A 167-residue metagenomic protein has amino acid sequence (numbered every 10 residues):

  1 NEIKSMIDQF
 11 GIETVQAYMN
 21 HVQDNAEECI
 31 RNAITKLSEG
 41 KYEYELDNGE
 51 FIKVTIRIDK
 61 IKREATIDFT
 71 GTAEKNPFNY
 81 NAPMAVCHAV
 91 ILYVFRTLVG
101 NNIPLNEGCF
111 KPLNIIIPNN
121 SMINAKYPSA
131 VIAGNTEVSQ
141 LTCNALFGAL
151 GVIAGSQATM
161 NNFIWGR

Functional and structural regions predicted by a protein language model:
N1-C29, A145, L150: N-terminal leader/propeptide and maturation segments of large enzyme subunits in energy/redox metabolism and hydrolases
K4-A17, F69-A82, A125-I132: Glycine- and acidic
D8, I34-T35, T72, A85-V86 (+1 more regions): Terminal presequence/propeptide segments associated with secretion/organelle targeting and zymogen/polyprotein
N20-E28, A85-A89, T136, Q140: Electropositive phosphate-/nucleotide-binding environments in soluble metabolic enzymes
E28-L37: Phosphate/ATP-binding catalytic cores across multiple sugar-kinase/actin-like superfamilies, primarily ASKHA
K36-I58: Flexible, glycine/threonine-enriched loop-and-boundary segments that flank and lead into catalytic domains of large
I52-G71: Short beta-strand elements
F78-N79, P83, L92-R167: Hydrophobic core positions in small helical hairpin nucleic-acid-binding modules
